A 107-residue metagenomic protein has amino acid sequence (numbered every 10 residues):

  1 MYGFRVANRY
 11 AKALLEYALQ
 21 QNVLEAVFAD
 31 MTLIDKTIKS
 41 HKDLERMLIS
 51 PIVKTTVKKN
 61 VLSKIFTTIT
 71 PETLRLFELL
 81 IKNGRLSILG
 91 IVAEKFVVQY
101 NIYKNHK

Functional and structural regions predicted by a protein language model:
M1-K107: Elongated, mostly alpha-helical coiled-coil "stalk/stator" tethers of large membrane protein machines
